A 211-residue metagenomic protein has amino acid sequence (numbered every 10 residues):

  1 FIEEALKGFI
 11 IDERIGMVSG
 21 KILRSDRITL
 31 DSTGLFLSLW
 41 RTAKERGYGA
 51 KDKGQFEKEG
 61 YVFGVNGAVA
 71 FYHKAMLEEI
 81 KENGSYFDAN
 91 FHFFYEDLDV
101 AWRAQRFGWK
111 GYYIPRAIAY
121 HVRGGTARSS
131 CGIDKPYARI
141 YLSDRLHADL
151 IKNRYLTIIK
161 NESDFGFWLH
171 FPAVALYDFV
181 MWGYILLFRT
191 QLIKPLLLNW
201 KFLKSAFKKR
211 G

Functional and structural regions predicted by a protein language model:
F1-T42: Conserved donor NDP-sugar-binding/catalytic core segment of glycosyltransferases
E3-A5, F63-K81, S85-G125: A short, conserved alpha-helix in the catalytic core of glycosyltransferases
E4-A5, D99-R103, N153, D178 (+1 more regions): Alpha-helical elements of Rossmann-like donor-binding domains used by nucleotide-donor carbohydrate transfer enzymes
M17-S19, Y113-I114, L169-H170: A structural signal for short, well-ordered beta-strand segments and their strand-loop junctions that often border
T29, T42, A50-A75, Y86 (+2 more regions): A recurrent flexible, glycine/aromatic-enriched loop bordering the glycosyltransferase active site that acts as
L98-K160: Catalytic donor/gating beta->alpha subdomain of glycosyltransferases that bind UDP-sugars
S163-G211: Non-catalytic, C-terminal membrane-associated alpha-helical segments of glycosyltransferases
